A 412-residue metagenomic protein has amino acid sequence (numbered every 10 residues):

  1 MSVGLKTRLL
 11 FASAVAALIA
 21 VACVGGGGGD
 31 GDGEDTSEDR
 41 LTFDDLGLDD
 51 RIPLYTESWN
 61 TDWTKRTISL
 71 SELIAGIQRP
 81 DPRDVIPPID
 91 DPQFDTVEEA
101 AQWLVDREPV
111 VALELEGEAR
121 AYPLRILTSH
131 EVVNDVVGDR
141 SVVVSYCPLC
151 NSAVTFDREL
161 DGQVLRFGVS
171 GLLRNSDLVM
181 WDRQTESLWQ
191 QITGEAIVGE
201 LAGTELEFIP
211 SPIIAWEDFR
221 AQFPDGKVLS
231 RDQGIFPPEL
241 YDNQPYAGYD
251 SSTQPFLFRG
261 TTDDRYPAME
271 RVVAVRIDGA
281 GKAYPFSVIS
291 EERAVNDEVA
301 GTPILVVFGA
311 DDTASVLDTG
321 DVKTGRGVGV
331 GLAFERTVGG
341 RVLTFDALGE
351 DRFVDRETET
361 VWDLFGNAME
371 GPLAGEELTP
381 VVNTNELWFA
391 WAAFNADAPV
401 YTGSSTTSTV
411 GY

Functional and structural regions predicted by a protein language model:
S2-F11: Bacterial N-terminal signal peptides that target proteins for export
I19-A22: C-terminal motif of bacterial Sec signal peptides marking the signal peptidase cleavage site
G25: Short, conserved catalytic or interaction motifs in soluble domains
G28-Y412: Mid-to-C-terminal functional-domain signal that highlights helix-capping/loop sites within ligand-binding modules
